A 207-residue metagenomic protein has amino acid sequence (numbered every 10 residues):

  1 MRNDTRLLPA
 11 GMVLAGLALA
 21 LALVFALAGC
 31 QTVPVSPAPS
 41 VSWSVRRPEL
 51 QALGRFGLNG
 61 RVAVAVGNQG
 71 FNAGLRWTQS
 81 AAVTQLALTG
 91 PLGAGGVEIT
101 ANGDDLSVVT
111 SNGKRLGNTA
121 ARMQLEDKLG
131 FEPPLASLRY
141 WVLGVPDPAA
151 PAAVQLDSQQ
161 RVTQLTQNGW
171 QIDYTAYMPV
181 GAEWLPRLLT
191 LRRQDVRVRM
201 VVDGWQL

Functional and structural regions predicted by a protein language model:
M1-C30: Sec-dependent bacterial lipoprotein signal peptides
L21-R47: Bacterial Sec signal peptide processing site at the extreme N-terminus
R47-Q85: Post-signal-peptide N-terminal segment of Sec-exported extracytoplasmic proteins
G60-V64, L75, L86-L88, T163-Q167 (+1 more regions): Short beta-strand segments that buttress and anchor functional surface loops
L75-T78, I99-A101, T175-P179: Extended lipid/amphipathic-ligand handling interfaces
V83-E132: An acidic-aromatic
M123-Q159: Solvent-exposed helix/loop surface patches that form functional interfaces
G144-L207: Gly/Pro-enriched, hydrophobic low-complexity segments that function as extracytoplasmic propeptides/linkers
